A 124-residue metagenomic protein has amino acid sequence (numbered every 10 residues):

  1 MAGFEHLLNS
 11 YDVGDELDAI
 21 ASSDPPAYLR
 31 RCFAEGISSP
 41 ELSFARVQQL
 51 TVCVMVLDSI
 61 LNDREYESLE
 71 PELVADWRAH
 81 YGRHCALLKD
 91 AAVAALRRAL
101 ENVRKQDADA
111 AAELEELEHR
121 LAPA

Functional and structural regions predicted by a protein language model:
M1-E41: Short terminal alpha-helical segments
E5-L17, R46-D58, L114-E118: Amphipathic alpha-helical elements of HEAT/ARM-like alpha-solenoid repeat scaffolds that form extended
L7, D18, Y66-E67, A86: Intrinsically disordered, low-complexity, compositionally biased regions/tails
P25-L29, E41, E65, R104 (+1 more regions): Residue-level signal for secondary-structure boundary elements
R30-A79: Amphipathic alpha-helical interaction modules
D76-A124: Amphipathic alpha-helical binding modules
